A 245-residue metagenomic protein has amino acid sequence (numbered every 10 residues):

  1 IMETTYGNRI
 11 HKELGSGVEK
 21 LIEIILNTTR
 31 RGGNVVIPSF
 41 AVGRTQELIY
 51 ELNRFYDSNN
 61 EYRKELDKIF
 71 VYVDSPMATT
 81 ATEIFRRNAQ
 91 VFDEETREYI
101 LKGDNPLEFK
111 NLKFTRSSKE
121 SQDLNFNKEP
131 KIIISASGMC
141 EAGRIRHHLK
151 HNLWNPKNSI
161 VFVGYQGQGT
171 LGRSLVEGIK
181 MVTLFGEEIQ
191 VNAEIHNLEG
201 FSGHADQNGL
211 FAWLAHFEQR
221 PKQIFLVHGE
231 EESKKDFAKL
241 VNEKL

Functional and structural regions predicted by a protein language model:
I1-L245: Acidic/His-rich, metal-assisted hydrolase cores and their charged scaffolds
